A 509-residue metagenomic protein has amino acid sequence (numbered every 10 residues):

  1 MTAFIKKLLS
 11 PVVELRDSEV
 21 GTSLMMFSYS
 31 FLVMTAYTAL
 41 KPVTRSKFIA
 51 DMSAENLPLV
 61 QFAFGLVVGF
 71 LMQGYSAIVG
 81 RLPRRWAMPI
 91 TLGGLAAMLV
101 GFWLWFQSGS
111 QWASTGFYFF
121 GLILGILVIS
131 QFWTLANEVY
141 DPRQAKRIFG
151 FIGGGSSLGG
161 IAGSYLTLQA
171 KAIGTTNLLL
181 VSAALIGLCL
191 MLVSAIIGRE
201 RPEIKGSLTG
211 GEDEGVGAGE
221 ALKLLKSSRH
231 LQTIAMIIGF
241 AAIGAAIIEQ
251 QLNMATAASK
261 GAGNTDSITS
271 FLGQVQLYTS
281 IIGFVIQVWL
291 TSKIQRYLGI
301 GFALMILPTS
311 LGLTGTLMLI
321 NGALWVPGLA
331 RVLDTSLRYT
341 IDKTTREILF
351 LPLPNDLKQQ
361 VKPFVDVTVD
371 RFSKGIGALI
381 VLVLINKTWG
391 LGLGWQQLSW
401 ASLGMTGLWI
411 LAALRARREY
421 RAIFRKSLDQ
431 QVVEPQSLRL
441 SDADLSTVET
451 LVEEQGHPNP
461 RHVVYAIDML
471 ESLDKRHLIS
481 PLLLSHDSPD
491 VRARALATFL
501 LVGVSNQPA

Functional and structural regions predicted by a protein language model:
M1-L24, A54-P58, R81-W86, G93-A96 (+7 more regions): Intracellular loop-helix junctions on the cytosolic face of multi-pass helical membrane proteins
T22-Y75, A113-L168, D213-L224, R229 (+2 more regions): Substrate-agnostic recognition of the 12-TM MFS/MFS-like secondary transporter fold
P83-A87, L166-L185, S267, L298-M305 (+1 more regions): A membrane-interface helix-boundary motif in multi-pass transporters
G93-Q111, T291, L307-A323: C-terminal ends and interior cores of transmembrane alpha-helices in multi-pass membrane transporters/permeases
F302-I341: C-terminal transmembrane helical hairpin of 12-TM major facilitator-type secondary transporters
P435-S441, R461-S472, P481, R492-V504: Structural detector for internal amphipathic alpha-helices that build alpha-solenoid repeat scaffolds
L445-E454, L473-S485, V504-A509: Amphipathic alpha-helical scaffolding segments comprising HEAT/armadillo-like alpha-solenoid repeats
G456-N459, H486-D490: Short inter-helical turns and helix N-cap capping residues of alpha-solenoid HEAT/ARM repeat scaffolds
